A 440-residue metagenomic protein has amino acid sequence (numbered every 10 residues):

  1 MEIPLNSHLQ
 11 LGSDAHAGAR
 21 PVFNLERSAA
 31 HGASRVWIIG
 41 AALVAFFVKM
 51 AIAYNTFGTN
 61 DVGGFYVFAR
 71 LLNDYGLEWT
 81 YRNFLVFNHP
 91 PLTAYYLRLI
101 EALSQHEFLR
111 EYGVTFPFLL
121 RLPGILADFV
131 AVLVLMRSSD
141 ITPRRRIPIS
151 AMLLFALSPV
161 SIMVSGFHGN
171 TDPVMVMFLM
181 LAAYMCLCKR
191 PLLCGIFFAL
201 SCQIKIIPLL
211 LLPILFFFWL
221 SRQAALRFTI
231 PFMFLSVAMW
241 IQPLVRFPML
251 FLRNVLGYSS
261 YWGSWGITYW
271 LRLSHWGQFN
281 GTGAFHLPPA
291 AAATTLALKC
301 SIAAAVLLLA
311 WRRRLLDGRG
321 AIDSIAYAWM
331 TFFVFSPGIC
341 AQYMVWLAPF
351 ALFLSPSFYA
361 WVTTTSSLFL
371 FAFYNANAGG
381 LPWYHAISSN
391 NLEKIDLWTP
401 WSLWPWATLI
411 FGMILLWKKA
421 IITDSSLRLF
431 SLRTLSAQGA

Functional and structural regions predicted by a protein language model:
M1-M50, D140, P148-A151, A321-I322 (+2 more regions): Start-transfer (signal-anchor) and selected internal transmembrane alpha helices of multi-pass inner/ER membrane
A29-V67, Y75-W79, I125-D128, M233-R246 (+1 more regions): Transmembrane signal-anchor helices characteristic of membrane glycosylation enzymes that use polyprenol
D61-L92, L99-R110, V245-R253: Extracytosolic helix-loop segments that constitute the early lumenal/periplasmic catalytic or substrate-binding loops
F118-P143, L181, S301-W311: Transmembrane-helix motifs of polytopic, lipid-linked glycan transferases
F129-V132, Y261-F335, L409-Q438: Aromatic/glycine/proline-enriched transmembrane-helix motif characteristic of membrane-embedded glycan-assembly enzymes
L133-R137, V174-P191: Specific aromatic-rich, kink-prone transmembrane helix
L210-F234, L244: Perimembrane helix-loop-helix junctions
P356-A440: C-terminal multi-pass transmembrane helix bundles with aromatic-rich, positive-inside signatures
